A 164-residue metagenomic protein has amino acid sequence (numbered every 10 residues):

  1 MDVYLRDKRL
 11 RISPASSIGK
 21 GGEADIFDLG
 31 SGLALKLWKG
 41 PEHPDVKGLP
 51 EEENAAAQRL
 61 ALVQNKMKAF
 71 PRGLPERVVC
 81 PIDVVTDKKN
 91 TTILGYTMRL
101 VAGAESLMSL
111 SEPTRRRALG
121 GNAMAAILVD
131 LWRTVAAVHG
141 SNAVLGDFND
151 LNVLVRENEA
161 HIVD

Functional and structural regions predicted by a protein language model:
M1-P44, G48, G73-E76: ATP-binding glycine-rich phosphate-binding loop
G30, D87-N90, R156-N158: Short acidic-glycine loop/turn motifs at beta-strand connectors
E42-L74: The N-lobe alphaC helix and its flanking beta3-alphaC-beta4 segment of protein kinase-like domains, centered on
E76-I127: Conserved structural core of kinase catalytic domains
A123-A137: Conserved alphaE helix
V135-E157, I162: Catalytic-loop of the protein kinase fold
